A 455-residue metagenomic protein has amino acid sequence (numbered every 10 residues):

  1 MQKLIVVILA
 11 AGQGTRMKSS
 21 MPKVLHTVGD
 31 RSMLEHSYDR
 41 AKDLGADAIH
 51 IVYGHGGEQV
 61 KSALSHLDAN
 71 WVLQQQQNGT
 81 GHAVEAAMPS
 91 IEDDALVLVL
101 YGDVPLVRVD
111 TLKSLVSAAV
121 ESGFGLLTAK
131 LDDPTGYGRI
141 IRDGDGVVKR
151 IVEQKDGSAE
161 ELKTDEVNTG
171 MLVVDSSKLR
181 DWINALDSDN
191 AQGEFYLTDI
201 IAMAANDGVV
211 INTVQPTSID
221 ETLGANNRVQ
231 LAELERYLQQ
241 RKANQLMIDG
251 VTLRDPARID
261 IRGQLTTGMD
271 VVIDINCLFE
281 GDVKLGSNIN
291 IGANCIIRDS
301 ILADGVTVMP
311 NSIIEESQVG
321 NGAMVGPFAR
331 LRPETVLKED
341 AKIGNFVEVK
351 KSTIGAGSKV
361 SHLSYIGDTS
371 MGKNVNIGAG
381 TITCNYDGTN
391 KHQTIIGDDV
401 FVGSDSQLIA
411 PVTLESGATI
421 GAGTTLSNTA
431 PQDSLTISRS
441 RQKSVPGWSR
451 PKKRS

Functional and structural regions predicted by a protein language model:
M1-I5, R31-S117: Conserved N-terminal catalytic core of the sugar/cofactor nucleotidyltransferase
M1-S19: N-terminal nucleotide-binding beta1-loop-alpha1 segment
A10, Y53, Y101, T128-A129: Short beta-strand/turn micro-motifs composed of small residues that flank or help shape donor/cofactor-binding pockets
M17-M21, Y386-D387: Conserved catalytic-core motifs of eukaryotic protein kinase domains, centered on the activation segment
S20-H36: Short catalytic helix/loop segments, enriched in acidic residues and glycine and frequently bearing histidine
E58, L67, V107-A191, V209: Conserved core of the sugar-phosphate nucleotidyltransferase
V167-G268: Conserved alpha/beta core of the MobA/IspD/sugar-nucleotide pyrophosphorylase nucleotidyltransferase superfamily
T252-I437, Q442-K443: Structural signal for interior beta-strand "rungs" in well-ordered beta-sheet cores of soluble enzyme domains
